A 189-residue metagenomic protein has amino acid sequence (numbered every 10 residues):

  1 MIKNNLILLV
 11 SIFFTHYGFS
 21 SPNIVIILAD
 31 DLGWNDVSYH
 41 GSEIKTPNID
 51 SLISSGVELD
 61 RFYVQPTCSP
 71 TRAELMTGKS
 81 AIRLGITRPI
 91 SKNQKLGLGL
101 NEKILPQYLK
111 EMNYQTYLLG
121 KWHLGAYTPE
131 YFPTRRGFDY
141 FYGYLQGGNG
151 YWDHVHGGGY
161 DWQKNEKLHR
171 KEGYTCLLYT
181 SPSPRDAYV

Functional and structural regions predicted by a protein language model:
I2-N4, G18-S181: Formylglycine-dependent sulfatase
N5-F14: Sec-dependent N-terminal signal peptides
L9-V10, S42, R185: A ubiquitous, low-specificity "background" feature that marks scattered single residues across proteins without
F13-F14, F19, Y188: Aromatic (phenylalanine/tyrosine) cluster motif
Y179-V189: Single conserved hydrophobic/aromatic residue that forms the stacking wall/gate of nucleotide- or nucleobase-binding
